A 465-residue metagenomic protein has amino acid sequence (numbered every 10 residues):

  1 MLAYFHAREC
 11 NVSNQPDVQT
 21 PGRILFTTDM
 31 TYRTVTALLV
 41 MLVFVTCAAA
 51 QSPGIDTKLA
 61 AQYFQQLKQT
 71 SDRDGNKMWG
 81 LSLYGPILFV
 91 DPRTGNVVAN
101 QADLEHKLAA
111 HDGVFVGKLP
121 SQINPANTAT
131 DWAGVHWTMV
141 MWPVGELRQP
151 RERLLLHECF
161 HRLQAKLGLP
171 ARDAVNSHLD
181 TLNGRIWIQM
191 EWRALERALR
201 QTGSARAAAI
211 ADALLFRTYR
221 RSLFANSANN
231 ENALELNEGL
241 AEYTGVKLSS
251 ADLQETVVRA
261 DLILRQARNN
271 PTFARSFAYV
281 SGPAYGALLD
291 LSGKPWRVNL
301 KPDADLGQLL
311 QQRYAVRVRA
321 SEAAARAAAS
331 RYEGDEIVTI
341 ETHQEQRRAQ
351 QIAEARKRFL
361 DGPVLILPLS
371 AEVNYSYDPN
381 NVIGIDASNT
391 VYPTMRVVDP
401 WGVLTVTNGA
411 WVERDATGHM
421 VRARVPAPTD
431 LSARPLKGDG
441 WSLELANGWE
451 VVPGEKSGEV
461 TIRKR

Functional and structural regions predicted by a protein language model:
T36-T46: Bacterial N-terminal signal peptides
Q51-D112, W137, A241: N-terminal mature-domain "stem" immediately C-terminal to a signal peptide or N-terminal signal-anchor/transmembrane
V140-L155: Short pre-active-site segment immediately N-terminal to the catalytic Zn-binding motif
R153-A165: Active-site recognition of the HExxH zinc-binding catalytic motif
K166-L223, S227, E231-V257: Post-HExxH zinc-binding segment in Zn-dependent metallohydrolases
F224-E255, L262-A325: Active-site-proximal alpha-helical
V298-R465: Non-catalytic terminal regions of proteins
